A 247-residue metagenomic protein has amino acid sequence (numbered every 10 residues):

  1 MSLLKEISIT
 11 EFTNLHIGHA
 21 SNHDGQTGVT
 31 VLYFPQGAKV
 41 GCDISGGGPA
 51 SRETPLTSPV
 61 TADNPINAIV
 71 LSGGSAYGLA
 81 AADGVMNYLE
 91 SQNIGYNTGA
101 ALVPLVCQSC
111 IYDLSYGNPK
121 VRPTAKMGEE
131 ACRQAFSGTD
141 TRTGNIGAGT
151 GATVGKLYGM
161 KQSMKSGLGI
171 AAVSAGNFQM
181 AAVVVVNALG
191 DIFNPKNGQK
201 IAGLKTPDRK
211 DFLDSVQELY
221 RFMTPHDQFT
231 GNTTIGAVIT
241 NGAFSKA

Functional and structural regions predicted by a protein language model:
S2-A76, A80, S91-A247: A structural signal for small-residue-enriched, beta-sheet-centric alpha/beta enzyme cores and oligomeric scaffold folds
M86: Acidic/His-rich segments in extracytoplasmic proteins that coordinate ligands and/or metal ions
